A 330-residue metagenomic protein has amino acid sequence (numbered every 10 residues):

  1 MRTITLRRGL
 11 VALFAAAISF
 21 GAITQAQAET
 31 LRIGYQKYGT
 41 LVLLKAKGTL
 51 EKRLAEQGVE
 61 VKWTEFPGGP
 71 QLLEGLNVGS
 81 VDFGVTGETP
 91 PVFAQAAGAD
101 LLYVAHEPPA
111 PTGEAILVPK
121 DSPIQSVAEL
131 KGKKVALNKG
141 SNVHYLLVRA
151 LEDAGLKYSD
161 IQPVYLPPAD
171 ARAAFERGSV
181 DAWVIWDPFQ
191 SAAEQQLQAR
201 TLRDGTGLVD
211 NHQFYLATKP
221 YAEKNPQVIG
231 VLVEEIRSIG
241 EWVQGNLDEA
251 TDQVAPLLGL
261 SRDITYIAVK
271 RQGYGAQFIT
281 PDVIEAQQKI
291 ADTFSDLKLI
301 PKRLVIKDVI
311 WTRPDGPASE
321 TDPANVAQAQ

Functional and structural regions predicted by a protein language model:
R2-L13, F20: Bacterial N-terminal signal peptides that target proteins for export
A17-A26: C-terminal segment of classical bacterial N-terminal signal peptides
E29-K157, Q162-Y165, D181-I185, G207-V209: Short, glycine-/small- and polar/acidic-enriched structural segments that line small-molecule recognition paths
T40-L41, A110-I116, A199-R200, N211-Y215 (+2 more regions): Small-molecule pocket liners
E51-G58, A276-V283, I306: Short, solvent-exposed loop/beta-turn-alpha elements that line the ligand-binding surface or hinge of extracytoplasmic
T89, P163-V164, P168-P256: Pocket-lining segment of extracytoplasmic ligand-binding domains
E223-P301: Secondary-structure end/capping motifs
F294-Q330: Conserved C-terminal helix/tail region of periplasmic/extracytoplasmic solute-binding proteins
